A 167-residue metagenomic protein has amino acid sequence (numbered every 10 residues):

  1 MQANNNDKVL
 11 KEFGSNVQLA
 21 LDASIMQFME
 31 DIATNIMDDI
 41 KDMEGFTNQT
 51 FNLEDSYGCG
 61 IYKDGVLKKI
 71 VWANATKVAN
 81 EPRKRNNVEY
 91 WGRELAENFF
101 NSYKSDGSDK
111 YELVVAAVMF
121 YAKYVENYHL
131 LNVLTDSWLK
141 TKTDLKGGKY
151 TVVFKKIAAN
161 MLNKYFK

Functional and structural regions predicted by a protein language model:
M1-K167: Short, Lys/Arg-rich flexible segments
